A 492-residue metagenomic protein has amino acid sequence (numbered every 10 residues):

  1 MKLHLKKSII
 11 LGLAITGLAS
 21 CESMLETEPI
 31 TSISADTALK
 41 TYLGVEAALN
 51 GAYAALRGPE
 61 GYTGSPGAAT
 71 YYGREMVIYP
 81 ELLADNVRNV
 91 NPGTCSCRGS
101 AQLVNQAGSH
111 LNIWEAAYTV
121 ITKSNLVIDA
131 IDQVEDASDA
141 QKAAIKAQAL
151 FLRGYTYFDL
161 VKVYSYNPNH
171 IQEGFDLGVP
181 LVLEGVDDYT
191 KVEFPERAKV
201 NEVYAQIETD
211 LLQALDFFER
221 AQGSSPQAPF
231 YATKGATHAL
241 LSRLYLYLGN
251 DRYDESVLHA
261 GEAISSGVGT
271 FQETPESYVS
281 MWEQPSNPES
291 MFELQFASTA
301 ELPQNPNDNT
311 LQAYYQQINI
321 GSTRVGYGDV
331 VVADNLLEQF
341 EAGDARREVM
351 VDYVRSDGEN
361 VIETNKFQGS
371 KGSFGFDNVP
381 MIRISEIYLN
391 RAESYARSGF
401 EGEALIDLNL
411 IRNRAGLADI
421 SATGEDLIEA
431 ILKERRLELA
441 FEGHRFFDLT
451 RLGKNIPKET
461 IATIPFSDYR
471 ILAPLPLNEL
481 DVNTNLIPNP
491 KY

Functional and structural regions predicted by a protein language model:
M1-A19: Sec-dependent bacterial lipoprotein signal peptides
C21, Q206, P303-D308, G326-D329 (+1 more regions): Long, intrinsically disordered, low-complexity segments
C21-M76, A260, F340-E341, V349 (+4 more regions): Membrane-proximal, proline-rich intrinsically disordered regions
D36, T63-A84, Y164-V179, R220-P306 (+1 more regions): Short, surface-exposed recognition loops and adjoining beta-strand edges that mediate ligand/DNA contacts, enriched
L49, I121-S124, Y204, L211 (+3 more regions): Inward-facing hydrophobic residues that define packing positions of alpha-helical scaffold repeats
N91-Y164, A198, D216-E219, F374-V379 (+2 more regions): Conserved, well-structured interaction surfaces
E196, E338-I382: Flexible, polar/acidic helix-loop-strand segments at domain edges
